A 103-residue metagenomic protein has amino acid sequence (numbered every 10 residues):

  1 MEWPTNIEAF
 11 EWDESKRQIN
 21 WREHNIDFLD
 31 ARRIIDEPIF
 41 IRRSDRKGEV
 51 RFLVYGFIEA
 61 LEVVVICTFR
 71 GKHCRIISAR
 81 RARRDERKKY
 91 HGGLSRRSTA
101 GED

Functional and structural regions predicted by a protein language model:
M1-D103: Ribonuclease/tRNase effector modules and their secretory precursors
